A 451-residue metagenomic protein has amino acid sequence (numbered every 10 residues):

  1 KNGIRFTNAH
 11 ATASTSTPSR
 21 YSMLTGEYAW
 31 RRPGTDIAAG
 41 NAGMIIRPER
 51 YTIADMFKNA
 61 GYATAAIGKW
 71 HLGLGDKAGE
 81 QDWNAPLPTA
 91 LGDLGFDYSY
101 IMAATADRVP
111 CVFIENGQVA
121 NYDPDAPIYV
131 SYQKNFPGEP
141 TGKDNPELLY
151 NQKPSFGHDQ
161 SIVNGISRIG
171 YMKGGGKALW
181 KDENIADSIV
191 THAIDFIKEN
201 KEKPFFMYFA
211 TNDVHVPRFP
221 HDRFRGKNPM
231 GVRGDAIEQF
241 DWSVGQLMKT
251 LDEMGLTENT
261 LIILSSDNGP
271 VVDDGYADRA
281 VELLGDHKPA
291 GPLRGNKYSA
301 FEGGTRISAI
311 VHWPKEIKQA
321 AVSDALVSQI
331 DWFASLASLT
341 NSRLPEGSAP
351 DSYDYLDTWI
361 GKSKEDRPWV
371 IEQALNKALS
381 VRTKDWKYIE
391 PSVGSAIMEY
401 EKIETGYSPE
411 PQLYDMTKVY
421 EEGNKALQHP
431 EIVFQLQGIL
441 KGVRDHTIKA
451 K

Functional and structural regions predicted by a protein language model:
K1-Q412, M416-K451: Formylglycine-dependent sulfatase
